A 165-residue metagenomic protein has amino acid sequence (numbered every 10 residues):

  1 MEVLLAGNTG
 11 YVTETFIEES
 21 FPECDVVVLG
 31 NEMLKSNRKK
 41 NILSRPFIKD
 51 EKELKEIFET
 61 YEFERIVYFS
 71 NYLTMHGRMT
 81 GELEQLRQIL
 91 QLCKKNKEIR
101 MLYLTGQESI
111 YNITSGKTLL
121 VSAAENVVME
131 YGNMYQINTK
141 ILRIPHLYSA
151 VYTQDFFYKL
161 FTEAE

Functional and structural regions predicted by a protein language model:
E2, D25-V27, R100-M101, N138: Residues at the starts of beta-strands that form the adenosine-phosphate
E2-E23: N-terminal Rossmann NAD(P)H-binding glycine-rich loop of SDR-like oxidoreductase domains
L5-A6, Y68, R100-T105, K140-H146: Structural signature of the Rossmann-like NAD(P)-dependent dehydrogenase/reductase core
L29-M33: N-terminal Rossmann-fold cofactor-binding loop
R38-D50: Active-site regions of enzymes building and remodeling cell-envelope glycoconjugates
F47-E84, Y111: NAD(P)H-binding glycine-rich loop region in Rossmannoid oxidoreductase-like domains and their noncatalytic homologs
E62-S70, E84-L120: Conserved Rossmann-fold NAD(P)-dependent oxidoreductase catalytic core, especially the SDR/UDP-sugar
T118, S122, N126-E165: NAD(P)-dependent short-chain dehydrogenase/reductase
